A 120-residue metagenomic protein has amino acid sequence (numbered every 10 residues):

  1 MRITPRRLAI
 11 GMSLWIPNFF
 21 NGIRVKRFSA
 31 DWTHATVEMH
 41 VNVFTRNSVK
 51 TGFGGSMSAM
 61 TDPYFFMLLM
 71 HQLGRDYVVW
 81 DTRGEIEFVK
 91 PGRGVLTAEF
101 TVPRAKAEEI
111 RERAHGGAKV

Functional and structural regions predicted by a protein language model:
M1-F20, F44, S48: Alpha-helical membrane-targeting segments
N18-F20, W32, G52, M60 (+2 more regions): Short connector loops at helix/strand junctions that flank enzyme active sites, especially segments positioning acidic
F20-T51: Catalytic strand-loop segment that frames the active site of acyl-thioester-processing enzymes
F20-V25, T82-F88, E108-E109: Short structured motifs
F44-Y64, Y77: Hot-dog-fold acyl-thioester-processing enzymes
G55-A59, P63, R83-E87, V102-R104 (+1 more regions): Hydrophobic alpha-helical segments of small multi-pass membrane proteins
L68-A105: Hydrophobic beta-strand-centered segment that forms part of the acyl-chain substrate-binding groove
R93, P103-V120: HotDog/MaoC-like acyl-thioester-processing domains
